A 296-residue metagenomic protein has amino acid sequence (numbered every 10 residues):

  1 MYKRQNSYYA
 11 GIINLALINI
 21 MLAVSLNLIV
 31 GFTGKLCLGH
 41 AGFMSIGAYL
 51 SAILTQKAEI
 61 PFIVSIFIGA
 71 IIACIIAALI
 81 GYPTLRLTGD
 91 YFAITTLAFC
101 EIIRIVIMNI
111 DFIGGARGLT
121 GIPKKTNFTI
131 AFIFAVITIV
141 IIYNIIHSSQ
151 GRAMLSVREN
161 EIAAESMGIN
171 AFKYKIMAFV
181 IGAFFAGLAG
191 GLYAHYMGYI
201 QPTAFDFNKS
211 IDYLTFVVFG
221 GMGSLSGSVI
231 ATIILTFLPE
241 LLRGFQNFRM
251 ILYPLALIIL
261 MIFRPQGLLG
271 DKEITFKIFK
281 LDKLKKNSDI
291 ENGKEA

Functional and structural regions predicted by a protein language model:
K3-A296: Transmembrane alpha-helices and adjacent helix-loop boundaries
